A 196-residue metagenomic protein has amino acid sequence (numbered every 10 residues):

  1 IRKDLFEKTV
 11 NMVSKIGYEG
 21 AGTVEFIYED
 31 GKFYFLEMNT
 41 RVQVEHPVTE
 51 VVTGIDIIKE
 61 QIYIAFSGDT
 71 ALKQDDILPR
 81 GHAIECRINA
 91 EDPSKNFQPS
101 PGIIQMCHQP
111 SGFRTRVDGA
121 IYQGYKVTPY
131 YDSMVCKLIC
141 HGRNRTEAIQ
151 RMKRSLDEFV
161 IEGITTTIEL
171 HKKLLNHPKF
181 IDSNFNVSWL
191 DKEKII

Functional and structural regions predicted by a protein language model:
I1-I196: ATP-dependent carboxylate activation and anion-phosphoryl transfer catalytic cores that bind Mg-ATP to form
